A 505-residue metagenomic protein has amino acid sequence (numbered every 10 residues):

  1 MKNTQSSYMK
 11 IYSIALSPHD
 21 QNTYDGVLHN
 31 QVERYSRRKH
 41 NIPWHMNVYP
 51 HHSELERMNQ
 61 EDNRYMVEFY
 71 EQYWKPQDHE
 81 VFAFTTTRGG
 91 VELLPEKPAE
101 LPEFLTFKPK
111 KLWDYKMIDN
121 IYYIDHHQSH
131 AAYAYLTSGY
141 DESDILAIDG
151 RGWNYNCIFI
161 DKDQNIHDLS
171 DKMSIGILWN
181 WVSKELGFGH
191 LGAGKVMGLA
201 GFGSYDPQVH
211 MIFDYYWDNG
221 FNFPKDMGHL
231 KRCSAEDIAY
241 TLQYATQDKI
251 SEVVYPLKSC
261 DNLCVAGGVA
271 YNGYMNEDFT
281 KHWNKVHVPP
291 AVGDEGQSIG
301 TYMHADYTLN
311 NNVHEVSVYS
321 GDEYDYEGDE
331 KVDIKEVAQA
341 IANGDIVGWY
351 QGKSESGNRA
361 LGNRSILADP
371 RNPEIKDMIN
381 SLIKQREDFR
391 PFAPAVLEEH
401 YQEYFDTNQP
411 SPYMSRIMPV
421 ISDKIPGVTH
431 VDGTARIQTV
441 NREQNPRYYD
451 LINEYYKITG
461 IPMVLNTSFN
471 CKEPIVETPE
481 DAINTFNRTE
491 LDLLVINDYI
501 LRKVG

Functional and structural regions predicted by a protein language model:
I11-H52, K75-P76, L94-D119, Y123-I124 (+4 more regions): Flexible beta->alpha loop and helix N-cap segments adjacent to enzyme active/binding sites
H45-K75: Glycine/small-residue-rich interface belts in oligomeric ring/scaffold proteins and their assembly partners
E56-N59, I121-I124, R232-D248, N441 (+1 more regions): Short acidic-aromatic active-site loops that bind/stabilize oxyanions
R64-E80, V253-D261: Phosphate/pyrophosphate-binding loops at sites that engage ATP/ADP/AMP, CoA/4′-phosphopantetheine, polyphosphate
P76-G90, C260-G268, G348: Short glycine-rich phosphate-binding loop at a beta-alpha junction
G203-Y244: Active-site cores of enzymes that catalyze phosphoryl transfer or operate on phosphate-rich substrates
S234-I238, L242, T246, G267 (+2 more regions): Secondary-structure capping and boundary motifs in well-ordered enzyme cores
Y240-L263: Phosphate/ATP-binding catalytic cores across multiple sugar-kinase/actin-like superfamilies, primarily ASKHA
